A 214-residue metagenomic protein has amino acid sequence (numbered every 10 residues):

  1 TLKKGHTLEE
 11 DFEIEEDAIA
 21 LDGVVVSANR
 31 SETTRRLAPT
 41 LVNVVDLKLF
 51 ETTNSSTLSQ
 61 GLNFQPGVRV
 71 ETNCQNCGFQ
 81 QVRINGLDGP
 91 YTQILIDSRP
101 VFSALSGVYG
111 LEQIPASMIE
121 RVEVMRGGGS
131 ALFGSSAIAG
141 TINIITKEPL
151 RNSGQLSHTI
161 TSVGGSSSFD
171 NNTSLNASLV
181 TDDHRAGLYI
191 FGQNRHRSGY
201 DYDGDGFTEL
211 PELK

Functional and structural regions predicted by a protein language model:
L2-H6, A38, G67-G78, G134-I138: Short, glycine-/polar-rich solvent-exposed loops and beta-turns at beta-strand/coil boundaries
K3-E51, S59, G89: Short, acidic, small-residue-rich periplasmic hinge/interaction motif at the N-terminus of Gram-negative outer-membrane
S31-T33, G89, V101, T161-V163 (+1 more regions): Structural signature of outer-membrane beta-barrel domains
Q60, R83, N143, S174-S178 (+1 more regions): Outer-membrane beta-barrel architecture
L62, V122-E123, I142-I144: Non-catalytic regulatory/gating segments with a bias toward low-complexity or hydrophobic composition
Q81-R83, R99-R126, K147: Short acidic/polar hinge/loop motifs at secondary-structure boundaries that mediate gating or recognition
S136-I138, F169-T173: Residues that define the transmembrane beta-barrel architecture of outer-membrane proteins
G154-T159, G165, S178-K214: Periplasmic-side early beta-strands and strand-to-turn transitions of outer-membrane beta-barrels
